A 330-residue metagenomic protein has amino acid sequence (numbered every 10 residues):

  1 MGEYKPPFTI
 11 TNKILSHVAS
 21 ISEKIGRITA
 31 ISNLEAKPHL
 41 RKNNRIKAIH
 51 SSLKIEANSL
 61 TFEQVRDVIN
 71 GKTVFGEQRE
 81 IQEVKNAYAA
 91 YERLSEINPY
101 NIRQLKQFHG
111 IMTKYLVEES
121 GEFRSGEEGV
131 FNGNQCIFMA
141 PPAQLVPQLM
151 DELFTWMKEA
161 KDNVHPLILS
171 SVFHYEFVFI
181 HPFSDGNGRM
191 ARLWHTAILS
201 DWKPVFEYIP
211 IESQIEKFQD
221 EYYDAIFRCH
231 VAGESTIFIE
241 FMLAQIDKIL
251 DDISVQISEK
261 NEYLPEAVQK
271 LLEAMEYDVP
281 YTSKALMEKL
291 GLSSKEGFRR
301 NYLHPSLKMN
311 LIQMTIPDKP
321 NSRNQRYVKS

Functional and structural regions predicted by a protein language model:
M1-S330: FIC/Doc superfamily catalytic core
